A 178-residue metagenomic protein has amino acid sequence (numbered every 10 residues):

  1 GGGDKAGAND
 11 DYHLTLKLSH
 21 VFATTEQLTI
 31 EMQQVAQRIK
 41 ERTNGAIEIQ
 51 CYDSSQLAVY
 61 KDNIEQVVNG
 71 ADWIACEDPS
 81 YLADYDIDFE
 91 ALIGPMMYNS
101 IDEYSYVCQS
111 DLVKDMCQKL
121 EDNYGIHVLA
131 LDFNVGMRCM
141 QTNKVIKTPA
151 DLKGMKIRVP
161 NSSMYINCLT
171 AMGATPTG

Functional and structural regions predicted by a protein language model:
G1-T15, E41: Short, low-complexity disordered leader/linker segments with a strong preference for bacterial N-terminal type II
T15, A46-Q50, K156: Residues at or immediately flanking beta-strands
K17-Q33, S54-A58: Extracytoplasmic "Venus flytrap"
F22-T25, C51-S54, D102-Y106, G154: Second-shell loop/turn segments in exported
T25-Q50, M164-L169: Short, polar/charged alpha-helical segment
A36-Q37, W73, D78-T177: Contiguous mixed-secondary-structure segments that line small-molecule binding/active-site clefts of soluble domains
Y52-E65, P160-M164, A174-G178: Short helix-initiation/N-cap motifs at beta->coil->alpha
Y60-D78: Periplasmic binding protein-like
